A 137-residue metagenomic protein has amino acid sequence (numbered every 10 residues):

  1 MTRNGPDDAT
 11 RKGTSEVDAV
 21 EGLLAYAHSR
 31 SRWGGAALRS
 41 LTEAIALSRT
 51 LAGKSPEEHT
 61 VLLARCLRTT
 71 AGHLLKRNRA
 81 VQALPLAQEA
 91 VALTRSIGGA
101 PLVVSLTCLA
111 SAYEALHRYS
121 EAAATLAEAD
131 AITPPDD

Functional and structural regions predicted by a protein language model:
M1-L51: N-terminal alpha-helical interaction modules that lie
T14-V17, K54-E57, V61, A100: Residue signature of alpha-solenoid helical repeat architecture, marking inter-repeat boundaries and helix-start
A19, L24-Y26, A44, L51 (+6 more regions): Structural register within alpha-helical repeat arrays
H28-R30, S55, L67, L74 (+2 more regions): Residue at a conserved register position within TPR or TPR-like alpha-solenoid repeats
I45-G53, Q88-L93, D130-P134: Amphipathic alpha-helical segments of tetratricopeptide repeats
G98-P134: Amphipathic alpha-helical binding modules
